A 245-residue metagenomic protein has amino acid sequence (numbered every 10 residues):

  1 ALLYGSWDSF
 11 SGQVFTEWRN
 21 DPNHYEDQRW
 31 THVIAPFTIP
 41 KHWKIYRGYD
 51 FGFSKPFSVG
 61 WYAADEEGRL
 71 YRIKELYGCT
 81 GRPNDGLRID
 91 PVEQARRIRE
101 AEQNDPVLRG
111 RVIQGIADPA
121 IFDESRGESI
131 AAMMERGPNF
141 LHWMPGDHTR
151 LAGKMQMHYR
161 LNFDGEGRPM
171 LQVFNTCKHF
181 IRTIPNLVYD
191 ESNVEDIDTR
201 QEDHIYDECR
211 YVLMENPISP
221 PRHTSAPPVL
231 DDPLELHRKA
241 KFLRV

Functional and structural regions predicted by a protein language model:
A1-Y49: ATPase catalytic-site recognition across NTP-hydrolyzing enzymes
L3, V59, G115, I184 (+1 more regions): A residue-level signal for conserved active-site and pocket-lining positions in enzyme catalytic cores
W7, F51-F53, P119: Short, flexible loop/turn elements at secondary-structure junctions
S11-G12, H24-Q28, K55-V59, G81-N84 (+1 more regions): Short acidic/glycine-rich loop or secondary-structure boundary segments that cap or lie
P40-A64: Gly/Thr-rich phosphate-binding beta-strand-loop-beta motif of the actin/hexokinase/Hsp70
G68-D198, P217-H223, P228-V229, E235-H237 (+1 more regions): Mg2+-dependent endonuclease catalytic cores in nucleic-acid-processing enzymes, primarily RNase H-like
G153-M157, Y206-L213: Glycine-rich phosphate-binding/hydrolytic loop that grips phosphoryl groups
